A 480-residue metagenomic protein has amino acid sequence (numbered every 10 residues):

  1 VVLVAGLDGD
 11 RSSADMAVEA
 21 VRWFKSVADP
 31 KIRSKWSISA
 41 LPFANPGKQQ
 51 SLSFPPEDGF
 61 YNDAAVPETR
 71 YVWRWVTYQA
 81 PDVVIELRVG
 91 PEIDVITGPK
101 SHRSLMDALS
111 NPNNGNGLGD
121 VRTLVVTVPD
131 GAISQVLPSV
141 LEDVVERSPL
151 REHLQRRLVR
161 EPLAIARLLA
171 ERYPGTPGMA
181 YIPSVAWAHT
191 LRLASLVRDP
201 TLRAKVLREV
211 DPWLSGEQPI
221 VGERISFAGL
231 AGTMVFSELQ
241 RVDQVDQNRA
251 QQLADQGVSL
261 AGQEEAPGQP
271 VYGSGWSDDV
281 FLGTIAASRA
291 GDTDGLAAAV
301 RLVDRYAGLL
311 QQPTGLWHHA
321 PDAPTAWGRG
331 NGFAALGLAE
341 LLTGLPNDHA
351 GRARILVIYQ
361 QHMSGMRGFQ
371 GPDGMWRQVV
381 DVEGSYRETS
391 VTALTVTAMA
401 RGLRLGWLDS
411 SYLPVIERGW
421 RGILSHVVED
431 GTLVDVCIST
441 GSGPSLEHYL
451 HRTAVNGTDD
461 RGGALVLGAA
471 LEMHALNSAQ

Functional and structural regions predicted by a protein language model:
V2-G119: Active-site/substrate-binding loop(s) of hydrolase catalytic cores
L7-D10, A44-Q49, V89-I93, V128-I133 (+7 more regions): Solvent-exposed loop/turn segments at secondary-structure junctions within structured extracellular/periplasmic domains
K100-L150: Active-site-adjacent mobile loop/cap segments within catalytic or ligand-binding domains
L154-V159, L163, E171-S184, L196 (+3 more regions): CBM-like carbohydrate-recognition segments
A170, A188-L191, A228-Q240, P267-T284 (+3 more regions): Carbohydrate-binding/catalytic loop surfaces
V197, A290-A297, L341-A353, G402-S410: Inter-helical turn/loop segments and adjacent helix faces that build the functional surface of alpha-helical bundle
A204, W213-D322: Extended ligand-binding groove/face enriched in aromatic
A335-D381: Oxyanion-binding "anion nests"
